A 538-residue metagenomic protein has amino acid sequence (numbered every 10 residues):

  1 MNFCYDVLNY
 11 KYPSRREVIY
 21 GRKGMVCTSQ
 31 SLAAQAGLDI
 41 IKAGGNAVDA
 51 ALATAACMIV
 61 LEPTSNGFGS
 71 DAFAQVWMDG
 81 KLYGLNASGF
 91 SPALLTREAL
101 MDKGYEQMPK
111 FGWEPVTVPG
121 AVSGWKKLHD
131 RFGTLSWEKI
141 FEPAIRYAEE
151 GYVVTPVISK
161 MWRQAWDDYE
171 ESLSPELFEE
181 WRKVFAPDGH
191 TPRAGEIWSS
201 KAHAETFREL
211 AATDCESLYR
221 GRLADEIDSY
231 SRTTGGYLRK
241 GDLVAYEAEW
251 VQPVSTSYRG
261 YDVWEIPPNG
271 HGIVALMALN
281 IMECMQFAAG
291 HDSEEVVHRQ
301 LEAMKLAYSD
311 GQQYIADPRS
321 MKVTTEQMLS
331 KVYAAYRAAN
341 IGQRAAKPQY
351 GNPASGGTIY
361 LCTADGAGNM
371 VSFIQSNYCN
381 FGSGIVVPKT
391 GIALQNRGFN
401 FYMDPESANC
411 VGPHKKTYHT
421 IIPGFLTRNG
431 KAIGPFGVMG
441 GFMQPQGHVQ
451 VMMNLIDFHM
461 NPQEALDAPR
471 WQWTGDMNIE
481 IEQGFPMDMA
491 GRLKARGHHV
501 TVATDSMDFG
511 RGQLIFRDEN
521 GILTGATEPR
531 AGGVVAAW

Functional and structural regions predicted by a protein language model:
M1-Q35, D39, A47-R220, A224-G270 (+3 more regions): Noncatalytic scaffold domains of N-terminal-nucleophile
F3-D6, C284-N377, K389-T390, R397 (+1 more regions): Internal maturation/activation junctions in enzymes
V60-W77, K81-N86, Y237-R239, N369-G434 (+2 more regions): Active-site rim segments in enzyme catalytic domains, especially the processed small/beta chain of N-terminal
N66, D71-M78, I359-A364, P423-F425 (+2 more regions): Short beta-strand scaffold segments in enzyme catalytic cores
W250, S355-T358, H419-I421: Short, small/polar residue-rich loop motifs at catalytic or cofactor-binding pockets
W264-G272, T358-C362, S372-I385, V438-P445 (+1 more regions): Glycine-rich phosphate/pyrophosphate-binding beta-alpha loops
A367, K415, H448, D457-M507: Extended C-terminal subregions enriched in glycine
